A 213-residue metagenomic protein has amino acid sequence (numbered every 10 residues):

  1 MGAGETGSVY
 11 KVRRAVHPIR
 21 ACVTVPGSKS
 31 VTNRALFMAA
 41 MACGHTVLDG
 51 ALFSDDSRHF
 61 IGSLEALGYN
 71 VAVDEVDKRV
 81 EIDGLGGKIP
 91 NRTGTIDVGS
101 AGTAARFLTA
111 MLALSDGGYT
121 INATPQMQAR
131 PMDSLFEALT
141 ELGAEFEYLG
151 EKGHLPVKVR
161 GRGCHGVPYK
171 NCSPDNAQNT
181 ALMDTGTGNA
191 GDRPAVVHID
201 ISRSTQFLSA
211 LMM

Functional and structural regions predicted by a protein language model:
M1-M213: Structural preference for solvent-exposed beta-strand-turn elements and adjacent flexible terminal/loop segments within
